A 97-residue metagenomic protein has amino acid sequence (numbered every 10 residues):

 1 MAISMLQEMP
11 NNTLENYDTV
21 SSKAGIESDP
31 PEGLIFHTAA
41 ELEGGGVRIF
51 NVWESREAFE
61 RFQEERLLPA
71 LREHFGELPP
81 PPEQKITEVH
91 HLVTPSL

Functional and structural regions predicted by a protein language model:
M1-F50, E54-R66, F75-L97: Short S/T/G/P-rich N-terminal loop/turn motif that feeds into the first structured element of a domain
